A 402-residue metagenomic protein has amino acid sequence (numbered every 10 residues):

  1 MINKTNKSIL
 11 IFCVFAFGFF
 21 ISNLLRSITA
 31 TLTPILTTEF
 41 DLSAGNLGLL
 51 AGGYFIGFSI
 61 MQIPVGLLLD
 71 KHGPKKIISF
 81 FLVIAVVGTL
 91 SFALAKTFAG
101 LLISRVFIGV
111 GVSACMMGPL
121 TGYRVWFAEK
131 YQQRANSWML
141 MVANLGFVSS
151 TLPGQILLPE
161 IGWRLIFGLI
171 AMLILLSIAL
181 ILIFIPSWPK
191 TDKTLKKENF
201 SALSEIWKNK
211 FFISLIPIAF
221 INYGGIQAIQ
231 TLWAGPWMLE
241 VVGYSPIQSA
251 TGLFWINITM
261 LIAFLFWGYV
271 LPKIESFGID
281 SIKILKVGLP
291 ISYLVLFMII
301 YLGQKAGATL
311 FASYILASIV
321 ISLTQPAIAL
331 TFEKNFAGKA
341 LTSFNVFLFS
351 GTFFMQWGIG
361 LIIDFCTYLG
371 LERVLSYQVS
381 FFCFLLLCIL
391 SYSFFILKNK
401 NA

Functional and structural regions predicted by a protein language model:
M1-K4, P186-I216: Juxtamembrane intracellular "pre-TM" segments in multi-pass secondary transporters
L10-A44, I229-G235, M355-I359: Extracytoplasmic
T29-A30, K210-W267, M355-G360: Extracytoplasmic gate region of multi-pass secondary transporters
D41, G73, L94-G100, A128 (+1 more regions): Helix-breaking motifs and short loop linkers at transmembrane-helix boundaries and internal kinks in secondary membrane
I60-A99: Conserved MFS/SLC helix-loop-helix module at the cytosolic interface between two early adjacent transmembrane helices
F98, S104-V142: Cytoplasmic helix-loop-helix junction between adjacent transmembrane helices in 12-TM secondary transporters
W138-I185: Helix-loop-helix hairpin linking two adjacent transmembrane segments in secondary transporters
S281-T324: C-terminal transmembrane helical hairpin of 12-TM major facilitator-type secondary transporters
